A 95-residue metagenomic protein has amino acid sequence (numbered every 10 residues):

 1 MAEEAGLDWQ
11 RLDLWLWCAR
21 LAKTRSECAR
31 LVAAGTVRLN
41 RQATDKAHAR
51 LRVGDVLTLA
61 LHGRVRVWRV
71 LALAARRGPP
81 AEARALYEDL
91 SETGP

Functional and structural regions predicted by a protein language model:
M1-L14, C18, S26-R30, R38-P95: Strongly charged
G35: Glycine-centered, phosphate/nucleic-acid-interacting loop/turn motifs that mediate DNA/RNA or nucleotide
